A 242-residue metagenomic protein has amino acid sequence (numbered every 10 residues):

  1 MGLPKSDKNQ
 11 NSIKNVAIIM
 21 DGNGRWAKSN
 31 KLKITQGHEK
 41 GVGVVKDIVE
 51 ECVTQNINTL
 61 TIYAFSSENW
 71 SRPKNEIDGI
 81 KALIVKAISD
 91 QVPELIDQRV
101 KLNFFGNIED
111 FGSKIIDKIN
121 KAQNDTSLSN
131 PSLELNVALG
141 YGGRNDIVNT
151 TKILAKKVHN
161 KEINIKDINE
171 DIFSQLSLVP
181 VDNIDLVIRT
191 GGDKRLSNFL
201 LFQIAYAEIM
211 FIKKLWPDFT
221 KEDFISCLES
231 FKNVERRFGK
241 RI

Functional and structural regions predicted by a protein language model:
M1-I242: Flexible, compositionally biased loop and terminal segments
